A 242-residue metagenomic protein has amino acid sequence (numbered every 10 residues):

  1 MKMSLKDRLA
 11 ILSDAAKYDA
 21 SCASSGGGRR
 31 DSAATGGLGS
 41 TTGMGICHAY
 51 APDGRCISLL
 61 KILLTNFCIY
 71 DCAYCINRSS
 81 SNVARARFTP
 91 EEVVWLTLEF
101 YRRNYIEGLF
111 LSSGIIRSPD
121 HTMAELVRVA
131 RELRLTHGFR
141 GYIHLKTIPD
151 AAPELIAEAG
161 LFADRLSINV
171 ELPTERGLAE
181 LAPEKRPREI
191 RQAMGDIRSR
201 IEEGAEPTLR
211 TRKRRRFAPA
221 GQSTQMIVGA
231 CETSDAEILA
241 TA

Functional and structural regions predicted by a protein language model:
M1-F67: Flexible, acidic/Gly-rich N-terminal and inter-domain linker regions that tether and position cofactor-handling modules
L59, C72, L111, I168 (+1 more regions): Conserved, mostly hydrophobic/aromatic
K61-L63, E91-R102: Short, charged beta->alpha transition segments
I62-E91: Canonical Radical SAM [4Fe-4S] cluster-binding loop centered on the CxxxCxxC motif and its immediate flanking residues
I69-D71, R87, F100-F110: Short, flexible active-site-proximal loops enriched in glycine and acidic residues
A84-T89, G114-M123: Fe-S ferredoxin-like electron-transfer domains and their immediately adjacent linker/connector regions across
V94, R117-A242: Conserved AdoMet/S-adenosylmethionine-binding subsite of the radical SAM
